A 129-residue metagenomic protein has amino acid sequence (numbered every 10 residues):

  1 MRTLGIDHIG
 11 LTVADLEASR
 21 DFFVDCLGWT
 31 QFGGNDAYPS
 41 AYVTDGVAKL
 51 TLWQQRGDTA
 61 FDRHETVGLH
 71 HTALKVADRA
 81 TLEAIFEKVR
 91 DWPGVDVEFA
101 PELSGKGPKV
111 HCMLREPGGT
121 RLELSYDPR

Functional and structural regions predicted by a protein language model:
M1-E17, L69-T72, P128-R129: N-terminal beta-strand motif that seeds the catalytic metal site of vicinal oxygen chelate
T12-Q54: Core segments of cupin and vicinal oxygen chelate
V13-E17, T72-G118: Vicinal oxygen chelate
T30-D36, E102-S104, R129: Conserved catalytic-core motifs of GNAT/GCN5-like acyltransferases
A37, G68, P108: Exposed loop/turn and edge beta-strand positions of beta-sandwich/beta-sheet ligand-binding modules
W53, G105-K106, L124-R129: Short beta->alpha transition motifs characteristic of CBS
D62-K75: Helix-adjacent hinge/juxtasegments
